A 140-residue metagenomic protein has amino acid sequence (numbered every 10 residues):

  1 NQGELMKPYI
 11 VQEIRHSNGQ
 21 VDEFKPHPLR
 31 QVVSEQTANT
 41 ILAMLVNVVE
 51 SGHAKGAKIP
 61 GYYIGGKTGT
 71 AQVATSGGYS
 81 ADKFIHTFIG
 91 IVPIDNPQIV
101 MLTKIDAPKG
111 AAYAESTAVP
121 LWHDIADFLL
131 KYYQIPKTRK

Functional and structural regions predicted by a protein language model:
N1-L29, Q36, L45-Q134: Active-site beta-strand/loop architecture of penicillin-binding DD-peptidases
P136-K140: Short, highly charged C-terminal tails/helix-capping segments
